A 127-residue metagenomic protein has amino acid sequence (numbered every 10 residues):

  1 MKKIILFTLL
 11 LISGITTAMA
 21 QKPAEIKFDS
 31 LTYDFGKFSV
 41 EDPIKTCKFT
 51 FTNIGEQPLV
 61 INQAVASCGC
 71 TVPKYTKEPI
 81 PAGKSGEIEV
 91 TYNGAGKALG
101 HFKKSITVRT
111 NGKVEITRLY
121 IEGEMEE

Functional and structural regions predicted by a protein language model:
M1-A24: Bacterial Sec-dependent N-terminal signal peptides
Q21-T50, I54, M125-E127: Beta-sheet-dominated interaction scaffolds and their linkers
D42-K48, K97-S105: Short, solvent-exposed loop/turn segments enriched in Ser/Thr/Gly
I54-Q57, G96, G112: Short, acidic/polar linear motifs in exposed loop/turn regions
E56-E87: Surface-exposed binding patches on compact interaction domains or structured appendages
N93-L99, E126: Short, surface-exposed loop/turn segments at beta-strand-coil junctions that are enriched for proline with nearby
T107-V114: Short, exposed beta-strand-loop hairpins at the edges of beta-sheets in extracellular/periplasmic proteins
T117-M125: C-terminal edge beta-strand
